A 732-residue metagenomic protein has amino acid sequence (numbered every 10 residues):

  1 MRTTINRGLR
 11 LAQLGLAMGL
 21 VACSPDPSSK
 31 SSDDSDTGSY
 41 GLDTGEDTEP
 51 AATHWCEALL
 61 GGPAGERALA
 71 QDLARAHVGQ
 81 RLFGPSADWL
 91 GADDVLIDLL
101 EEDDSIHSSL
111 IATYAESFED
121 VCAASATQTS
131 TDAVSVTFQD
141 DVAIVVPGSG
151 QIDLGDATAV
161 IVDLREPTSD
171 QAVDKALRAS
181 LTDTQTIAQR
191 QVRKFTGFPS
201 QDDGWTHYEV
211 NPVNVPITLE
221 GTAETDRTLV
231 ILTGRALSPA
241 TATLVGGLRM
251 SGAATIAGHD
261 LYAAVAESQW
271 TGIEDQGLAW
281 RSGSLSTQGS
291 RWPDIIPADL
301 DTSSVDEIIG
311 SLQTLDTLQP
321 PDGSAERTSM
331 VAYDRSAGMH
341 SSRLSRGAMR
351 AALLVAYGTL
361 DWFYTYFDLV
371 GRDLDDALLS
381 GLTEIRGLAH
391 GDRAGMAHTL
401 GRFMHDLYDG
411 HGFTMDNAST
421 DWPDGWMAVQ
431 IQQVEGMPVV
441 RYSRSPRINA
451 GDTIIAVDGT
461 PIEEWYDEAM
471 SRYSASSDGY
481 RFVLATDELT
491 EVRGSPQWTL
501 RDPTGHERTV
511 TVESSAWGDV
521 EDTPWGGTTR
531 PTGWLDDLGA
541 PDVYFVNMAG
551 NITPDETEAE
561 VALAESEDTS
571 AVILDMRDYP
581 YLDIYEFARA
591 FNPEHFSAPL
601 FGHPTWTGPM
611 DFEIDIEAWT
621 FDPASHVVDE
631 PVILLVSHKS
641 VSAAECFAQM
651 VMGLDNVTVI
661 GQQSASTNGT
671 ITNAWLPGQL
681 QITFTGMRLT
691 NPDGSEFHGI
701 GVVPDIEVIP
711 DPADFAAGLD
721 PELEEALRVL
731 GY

Functional and structural regions predicted by a protein language model:
M1, M18-P50: Ser/Thr-rich, Pro/Gly/Ala-heavy low-complexity intrinsically disordered linkers and tails of secreted extracellular
M1-L14: Bacterial N-terminal signal peptides that target proteins for export
E49-P239, T243-R589, P593-G602, D611-T620 (+5 more regions): Flexible, low-complexity junctional segments that flank or bridge functional domains
G234, S637, Q662: Cofactor-binding loop segments of dinucleotide-utilizing enzymes, especially the Rossmann-like FAD- and NAD(P)+-binding
L244-A254, A644-V657: Non-catalytic, well-ordered alpha-helical segments in soluble enzyme domains
A254-A263, N656-S666: Gly/Pro- and small hydrophobic-enriched strand-loop and loop-to-helix capping segments that sit at the rims
M652, G661, T667-W675: C-terminal soluble interaction/assembly domains
G701-A713: A hydrophobic, small-residue-rich beta->alpha segment in the mid-to-C-terminal subdomain of diverse proteins
